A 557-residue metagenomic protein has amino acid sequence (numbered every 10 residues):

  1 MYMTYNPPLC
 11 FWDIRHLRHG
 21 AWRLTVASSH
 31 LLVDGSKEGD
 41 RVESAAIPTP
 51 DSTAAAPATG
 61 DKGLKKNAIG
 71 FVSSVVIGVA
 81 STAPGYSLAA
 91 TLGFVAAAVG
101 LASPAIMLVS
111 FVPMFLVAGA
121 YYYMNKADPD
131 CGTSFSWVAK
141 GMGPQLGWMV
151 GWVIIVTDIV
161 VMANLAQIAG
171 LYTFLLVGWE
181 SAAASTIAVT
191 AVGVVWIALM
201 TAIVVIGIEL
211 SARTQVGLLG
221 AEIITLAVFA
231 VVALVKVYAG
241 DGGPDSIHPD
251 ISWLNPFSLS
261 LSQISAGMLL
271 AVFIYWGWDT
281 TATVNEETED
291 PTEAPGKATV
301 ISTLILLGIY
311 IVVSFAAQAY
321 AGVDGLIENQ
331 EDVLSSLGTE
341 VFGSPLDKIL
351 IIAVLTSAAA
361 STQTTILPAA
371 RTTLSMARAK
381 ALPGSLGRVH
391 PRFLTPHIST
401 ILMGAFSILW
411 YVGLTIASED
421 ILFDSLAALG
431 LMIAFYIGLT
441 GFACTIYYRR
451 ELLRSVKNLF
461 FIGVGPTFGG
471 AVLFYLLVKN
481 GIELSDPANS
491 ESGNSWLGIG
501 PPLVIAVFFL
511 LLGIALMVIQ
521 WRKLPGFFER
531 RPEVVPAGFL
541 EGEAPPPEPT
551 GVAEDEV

Functional and structural regions predicted by a protein language model:
Y5-N6, F11-H16, G20-G93, A97-L101 (+2 more regions): Membrane-interface "cap" regions at the ends of multi-pass membrane proteins
S29, D34, G39-D40, A56 (+7 more regions): Helix-loop-helix connectors at the membrane interface of multi-pass transporters/channels
G60, P104, E180-A188, G217-I351: Helix-loop-helix junctions that connect adjacent transmembrane segments in multi-pass membrane transporters
V72, L386-L394, I437-P487, N494-P502: C-terminal membrane-solvent junction of multi-pass transporters and transport-like membrane proteins
S87-A188, S302-I305, I311-V312, P501-I514: Extracellular loop-to-transmembrane helix junctions
D130, V153-I168, Y275, D279-T288 (+3 more regions): Membrane-helix boundary/coupling elements in multi-pass transport proteins
S136-V138, G143, L175-E180, S252-L254 (+2 more regions): TM-loop-TM module centered on a large, flexible mid-protein loop between adjacent transmembrane helices in multi-pass
A188-P244, T299-T303, M432-I437, Y447 (+1 more regions): Membrane-interface loop-to-helix entry segments
